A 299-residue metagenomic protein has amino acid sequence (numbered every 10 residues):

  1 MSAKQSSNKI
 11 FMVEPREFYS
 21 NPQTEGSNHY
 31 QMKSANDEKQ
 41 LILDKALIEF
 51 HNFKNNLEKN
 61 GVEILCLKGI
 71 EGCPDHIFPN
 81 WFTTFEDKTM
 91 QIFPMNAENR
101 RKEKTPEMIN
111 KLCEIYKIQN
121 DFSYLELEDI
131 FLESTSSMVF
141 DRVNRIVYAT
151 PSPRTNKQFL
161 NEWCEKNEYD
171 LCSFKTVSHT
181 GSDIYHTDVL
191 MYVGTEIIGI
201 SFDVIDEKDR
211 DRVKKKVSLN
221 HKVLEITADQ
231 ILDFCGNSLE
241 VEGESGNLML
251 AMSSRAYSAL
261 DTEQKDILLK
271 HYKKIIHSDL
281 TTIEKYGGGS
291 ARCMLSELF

Functional and structural regions predicted by a protein language model:
M1-F299: The feature marks the mature, well-folded catalytic cores of soluble enzymes
